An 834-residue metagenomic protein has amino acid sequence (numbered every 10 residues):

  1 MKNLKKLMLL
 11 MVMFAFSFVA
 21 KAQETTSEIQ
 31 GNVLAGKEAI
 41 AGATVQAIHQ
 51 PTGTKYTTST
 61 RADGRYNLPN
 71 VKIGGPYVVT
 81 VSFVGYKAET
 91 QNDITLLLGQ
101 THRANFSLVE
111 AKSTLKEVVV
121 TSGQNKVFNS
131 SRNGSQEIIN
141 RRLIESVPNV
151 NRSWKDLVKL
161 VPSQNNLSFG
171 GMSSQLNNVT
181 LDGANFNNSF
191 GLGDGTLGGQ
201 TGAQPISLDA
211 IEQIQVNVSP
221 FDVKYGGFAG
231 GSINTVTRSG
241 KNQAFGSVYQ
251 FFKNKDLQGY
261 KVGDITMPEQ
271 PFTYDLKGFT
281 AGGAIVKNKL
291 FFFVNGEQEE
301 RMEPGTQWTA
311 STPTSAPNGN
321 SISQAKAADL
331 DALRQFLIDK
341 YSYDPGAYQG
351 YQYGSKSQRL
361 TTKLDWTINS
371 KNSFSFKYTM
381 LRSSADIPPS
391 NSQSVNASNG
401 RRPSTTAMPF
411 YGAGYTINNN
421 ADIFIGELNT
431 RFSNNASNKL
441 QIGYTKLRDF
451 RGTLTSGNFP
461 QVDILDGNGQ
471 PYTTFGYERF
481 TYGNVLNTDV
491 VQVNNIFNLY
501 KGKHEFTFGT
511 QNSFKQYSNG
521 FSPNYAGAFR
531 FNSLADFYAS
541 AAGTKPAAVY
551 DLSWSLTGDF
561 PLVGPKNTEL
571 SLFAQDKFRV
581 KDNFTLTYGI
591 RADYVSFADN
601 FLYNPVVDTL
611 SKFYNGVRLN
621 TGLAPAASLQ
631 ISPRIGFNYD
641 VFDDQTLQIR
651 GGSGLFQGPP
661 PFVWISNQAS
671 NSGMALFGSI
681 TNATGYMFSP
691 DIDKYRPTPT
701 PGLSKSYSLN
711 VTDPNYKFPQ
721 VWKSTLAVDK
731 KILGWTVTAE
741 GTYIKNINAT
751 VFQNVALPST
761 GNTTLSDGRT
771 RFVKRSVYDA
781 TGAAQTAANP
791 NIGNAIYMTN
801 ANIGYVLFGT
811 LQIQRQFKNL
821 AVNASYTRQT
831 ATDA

Functional and structural regions predicted by a protein language model:
A20-K126: Periplasm-facing N-terminal accessory domains of Gram-negative outer-membrane beta-barrel systems
R61, K87, D93-N105, K116-S239 (+3 more regions): Periplasmic N-terminal accessory/gating domains of Gram-negative outer-membrane beta-barrel systems
S122, V248-N254, V294-Q298, F376-M380 (+6 more regions): Transmembrane beta-barrel strands of outer-membrane/channel proteins
G198, Y353-K356, S370-Q575, F613-G616 (+7 more regions): Replace "related TpsB outer-membrane translocases also match" with "some related outer-membrane beta-barrels such as
L208-Q215, V223-S232, R238-L330, G354-L360: Outer-membrane beta-barrel translocator/receptor signature
T235, F279-G283, T362-W366, G426-T430 (+7 more regions): Residues on the lipid-exposed face of transmembrane beta-strands in outer-membrane beta-barrel proteins
R238-G240, V286-N288, N369-K371, S433-N435 (+9 more regions): Outer-membrane beta-barrel channels and translocator barrels
F601-S632, G636-Y797, V806: Solvent-exposed loop/turn elements at secondary-structure boundaries
